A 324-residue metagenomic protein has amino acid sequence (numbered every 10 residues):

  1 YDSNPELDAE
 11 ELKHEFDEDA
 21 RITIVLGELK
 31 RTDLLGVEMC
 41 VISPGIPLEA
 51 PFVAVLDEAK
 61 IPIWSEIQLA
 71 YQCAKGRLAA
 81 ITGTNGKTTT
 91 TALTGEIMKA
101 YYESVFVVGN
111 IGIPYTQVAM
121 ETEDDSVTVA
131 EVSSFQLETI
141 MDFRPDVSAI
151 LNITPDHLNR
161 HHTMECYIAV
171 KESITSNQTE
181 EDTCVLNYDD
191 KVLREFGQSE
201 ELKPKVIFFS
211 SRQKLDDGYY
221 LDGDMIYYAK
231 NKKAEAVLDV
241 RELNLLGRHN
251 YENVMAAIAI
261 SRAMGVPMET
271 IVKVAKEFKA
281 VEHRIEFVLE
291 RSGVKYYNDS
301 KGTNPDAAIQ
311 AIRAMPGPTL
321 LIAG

Functional and structural regions predicted by a protein language model:
Y1-A80, E269, K276, E282-E286: Short, basic phosphate-binding NTP loop
Y1-N4, C184-Y188, T319-G324: Short internal beta-strands
D2-E6, I111, D189-D190, R212: Residues in the short beta-alpha loop(s) of Rossmann-like NAD(P)-binding domains
T23-G27, P62-W64, F106, I207-F209 (+1 more regions): General small-molecule cofactor/ligand-binding pocket signal
R31-L35, P44-Y188, V192-P204: Phosphate-binding loop of NTP-binding sites
C40, I81, N110, L151 (+8 more regions): Residue-level signal for inorganic ion chemistry
Y220-L238, V281-V288: Acidic-glycine-rich active-site phosphate/pyrophosphate-binding loop
V240-G324: Nucleotide phosphate-binding/pyrophosphate-handling subdomain across enzymes that bind or process nucleotide phosphates
